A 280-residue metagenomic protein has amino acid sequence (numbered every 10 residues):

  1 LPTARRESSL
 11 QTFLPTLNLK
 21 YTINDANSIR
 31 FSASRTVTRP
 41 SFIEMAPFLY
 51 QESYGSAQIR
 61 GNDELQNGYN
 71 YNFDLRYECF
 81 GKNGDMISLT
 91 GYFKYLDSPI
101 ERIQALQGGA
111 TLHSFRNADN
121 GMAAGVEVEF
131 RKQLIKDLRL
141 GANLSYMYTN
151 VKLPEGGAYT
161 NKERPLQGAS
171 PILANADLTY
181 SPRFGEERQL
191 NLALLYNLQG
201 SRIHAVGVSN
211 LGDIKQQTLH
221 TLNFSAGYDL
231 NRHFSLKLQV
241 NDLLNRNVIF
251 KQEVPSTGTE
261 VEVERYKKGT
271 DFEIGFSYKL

Functional and structural regions predicted by a protein language model:
L1-L96, T179, L195: Structural signature of Gram-negative outer-membrane beta-barrels, strongest in the C-terminal barrel of TonB-dependent
F13, Y21-D25, Y69, C79-N83 (+7 more regions): Outer-membrane beta-barrel strand-turn architecture
L17-Y21, L75-C79, V126-K132, A142 (+5 more regions): Residues on the lipid-exposed face of transmembrane beta-strands in outer-membrane beta-barrel proteins
A26-I29, N83-I87, D137-L140, G185-L190 (+2 more regions): Repeated loop/turn-to-beta-strand initiation elements of outer-membrane beta-barrel proteins
A33-R39, A46-F48, C79, F93-D97 (+6 more regions): Transmembrane beta-strands of outer-membrane beta-barrel pores
R60-N62, Q66, N72, C79 (+4 more regions): Outer membrane beta-barrel strand-and-loop segments of large Gram-negative receptors, especially TonB-dependent
Y92-Y95, S114-A205: Gram-negative outer-membrane beta-barrel transporters
L96, N197-V206, Y228-L280: C-terminal beta-signal and adjacent terminal beta-strands/loops of Gram-negative outer-membrane beta-barrel proteins
